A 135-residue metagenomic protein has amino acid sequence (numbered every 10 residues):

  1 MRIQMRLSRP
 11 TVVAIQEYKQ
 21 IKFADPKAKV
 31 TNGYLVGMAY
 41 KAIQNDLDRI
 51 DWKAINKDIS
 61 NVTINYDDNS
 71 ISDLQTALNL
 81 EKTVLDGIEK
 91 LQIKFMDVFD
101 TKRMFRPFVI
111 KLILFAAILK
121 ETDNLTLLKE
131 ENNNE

Functional and structural regions predicted by a protein language model:
M1-L47: N-terminal interaction modules that seed assembly of large macromolecular complexes
M1-Q20, N56-Q92, N134-E135: Short Lys/Arg-rich basic patches
I3, A28, T76, V98-K102: Conserved aromatic-histidine-acidic binding/catalytic patches
V12-V13, V30, V36, V62 (+3 more regions): Extended aliphatic helical segments
F23, F95-F99: Short, recurring structural edge motifs at helix starts
K27-A54, T101-L128: Short, basic amphipathic alpha-helical segments that act as recognition/interaction helices in nucleic-acid-binding
N79-K82, D86, I93-K94, P107-A116 (+1 more regions): Compact DNA/chromatin-associated regulatory and scaffold domains in nuclear/nucleoid proteins
Q92-M96, E121: Structural motif corresponding to the C-terminal cap of alpha-helices
